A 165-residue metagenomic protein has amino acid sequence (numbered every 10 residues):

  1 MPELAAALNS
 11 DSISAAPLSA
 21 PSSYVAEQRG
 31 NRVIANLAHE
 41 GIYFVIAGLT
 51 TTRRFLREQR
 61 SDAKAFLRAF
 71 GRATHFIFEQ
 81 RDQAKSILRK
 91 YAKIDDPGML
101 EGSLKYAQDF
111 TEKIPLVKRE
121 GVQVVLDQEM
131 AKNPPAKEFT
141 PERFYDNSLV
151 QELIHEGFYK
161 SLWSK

Functional and structural regions predicted by a protein language model:
P2-K93: Pocket-lining segment of extracytoplasmic ligand-binding domains
S10-S14, R32, G98, P135-P141: A local structural motif
S19, L37, L100, T140-P141: Short loop/turn and capping residues at structural boundaries
I34, H39, T52, A92 (+4 more regions): Alpha-helix boundary/capping detector
N36, T51, R57-E58, K118-R119 (+2 more regions): Generic structural "secondary-structure junction" signal
F44, T50-T51, E112, F139-T140 (+1 more regions): Residue-level signal for pocket-adjacent positions within structured domains
E58-F139: Secondary-structure end/capping motifs
M130-K165: Conserved C-terminal helix/tail region of periplasmic/extracytoplasmic solute-binding proteins
